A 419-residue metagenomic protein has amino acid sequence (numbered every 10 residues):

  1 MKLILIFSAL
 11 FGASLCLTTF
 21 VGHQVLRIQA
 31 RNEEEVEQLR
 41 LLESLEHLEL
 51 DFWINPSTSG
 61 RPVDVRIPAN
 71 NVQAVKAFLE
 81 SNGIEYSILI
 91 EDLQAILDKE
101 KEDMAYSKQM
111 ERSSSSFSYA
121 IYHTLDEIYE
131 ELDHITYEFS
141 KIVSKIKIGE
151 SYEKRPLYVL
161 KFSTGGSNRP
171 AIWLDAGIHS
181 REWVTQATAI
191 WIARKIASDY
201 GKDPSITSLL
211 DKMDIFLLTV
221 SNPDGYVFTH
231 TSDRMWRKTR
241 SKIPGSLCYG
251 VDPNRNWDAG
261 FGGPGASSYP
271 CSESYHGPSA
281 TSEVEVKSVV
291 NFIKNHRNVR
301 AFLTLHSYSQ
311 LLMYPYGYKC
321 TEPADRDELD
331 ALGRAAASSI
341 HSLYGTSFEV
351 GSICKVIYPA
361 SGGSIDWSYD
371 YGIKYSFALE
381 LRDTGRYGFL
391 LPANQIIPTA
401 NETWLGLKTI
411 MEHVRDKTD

Functional and structural regions predicted by a protein language model:
K2-D419: M14 metallocarboxypeptidase catalytic domain recognition
